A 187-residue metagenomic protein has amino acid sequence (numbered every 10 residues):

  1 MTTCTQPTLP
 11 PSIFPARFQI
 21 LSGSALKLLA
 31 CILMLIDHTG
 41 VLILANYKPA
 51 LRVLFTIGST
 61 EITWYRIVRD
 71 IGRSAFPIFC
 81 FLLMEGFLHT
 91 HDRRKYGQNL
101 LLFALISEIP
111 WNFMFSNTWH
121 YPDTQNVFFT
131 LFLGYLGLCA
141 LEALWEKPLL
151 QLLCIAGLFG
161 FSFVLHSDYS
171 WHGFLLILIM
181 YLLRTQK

Functional and structural regions predicted by a protein language model:
M1-K187: Alpha-helical transmembrane segments and their immediate juxtamembrane cytosolic regions
